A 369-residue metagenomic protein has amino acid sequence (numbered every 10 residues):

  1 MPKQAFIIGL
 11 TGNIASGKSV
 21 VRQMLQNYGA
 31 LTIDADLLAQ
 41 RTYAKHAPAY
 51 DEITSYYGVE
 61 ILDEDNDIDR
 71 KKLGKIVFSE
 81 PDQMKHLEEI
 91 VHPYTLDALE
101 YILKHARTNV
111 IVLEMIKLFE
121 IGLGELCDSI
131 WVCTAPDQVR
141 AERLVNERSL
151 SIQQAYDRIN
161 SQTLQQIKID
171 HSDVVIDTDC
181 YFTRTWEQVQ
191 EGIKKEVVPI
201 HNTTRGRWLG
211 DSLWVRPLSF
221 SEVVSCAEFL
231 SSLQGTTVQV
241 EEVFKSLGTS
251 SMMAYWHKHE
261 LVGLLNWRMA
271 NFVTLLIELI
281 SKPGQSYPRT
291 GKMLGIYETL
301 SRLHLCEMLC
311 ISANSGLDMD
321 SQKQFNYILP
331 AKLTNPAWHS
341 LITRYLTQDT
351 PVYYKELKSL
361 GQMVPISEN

Functional and structural regions predicted by a protein language model:
L37-T108: ATP-dependent small-molecule kinase phosphotransfer cores that center on conserved nucleotide phosphate-binding segments
D97-H105, I111-N146: ATP-dependent NMP and nucleoside kinases share a basic, alpha-helical "lid"
A98-L99, E125-L126, N146-R205: Small-molecule kinase domains that catalyze NTP-dependent phosphoryl transfer to phosphate-bearing small molecules
V112, F272-G291: Conserved acetyl-CoA binding element of GNAT-fold acetyltransferases
G210-C226: A short beta-loop-alpha structural element at the N-terminal edge of CoA-dependent acyl/N-acetyltransferase catalytic
A254-M269, V273-I280: Conserved beta-strand in the GNAT
S286-R302: Conserved acetyl-CoA-binding loop-helix of GNAT-fold acetyltransferases
C310-N369: Terminal substrate-recognition subdomain of acyl/acetyltransferases
